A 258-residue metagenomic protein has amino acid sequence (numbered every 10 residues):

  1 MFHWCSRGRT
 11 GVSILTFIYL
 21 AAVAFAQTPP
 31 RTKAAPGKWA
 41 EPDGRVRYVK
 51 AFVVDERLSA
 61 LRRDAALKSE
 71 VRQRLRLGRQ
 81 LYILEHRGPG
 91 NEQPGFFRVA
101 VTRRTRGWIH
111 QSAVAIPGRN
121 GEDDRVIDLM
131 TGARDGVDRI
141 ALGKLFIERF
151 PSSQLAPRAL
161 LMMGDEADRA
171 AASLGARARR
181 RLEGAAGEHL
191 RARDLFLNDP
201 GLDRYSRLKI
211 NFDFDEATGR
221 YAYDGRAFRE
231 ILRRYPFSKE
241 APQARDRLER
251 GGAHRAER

Functional and structural regions predicted by a protein language model:
F2-L15: Bacterial N-terminal signal peptides that target proteins for export
P29-R45, R98-G132, R181-E183: Boundary regions of SH3-family modules and the immediately adjacent low-complexity/disordered segments in eukaryotic
K68-S69, F146-P157, F196-P200, I231-R245 (+1 more regions): Short solvent-exposed coil/turn linkers within tandem alpha-helical repeat scaffolds
R72-H110: SH3/SH3-like beta-barrel superfamily modules
I127-V137, G164, R169-A178, D215-T218 (+2 more regions): Short coil/turn linking the two alpha-helices of tandem helical-hairpin repeats
G136-I140, P157, G164, A222 (+1 more regions): Start-of-helix signal in alpha-solenoid helical-repeat scaffolds, especially tetratricopeptide repeats
R169-E230: Short coil/linker segments at helix-helix boundaries
